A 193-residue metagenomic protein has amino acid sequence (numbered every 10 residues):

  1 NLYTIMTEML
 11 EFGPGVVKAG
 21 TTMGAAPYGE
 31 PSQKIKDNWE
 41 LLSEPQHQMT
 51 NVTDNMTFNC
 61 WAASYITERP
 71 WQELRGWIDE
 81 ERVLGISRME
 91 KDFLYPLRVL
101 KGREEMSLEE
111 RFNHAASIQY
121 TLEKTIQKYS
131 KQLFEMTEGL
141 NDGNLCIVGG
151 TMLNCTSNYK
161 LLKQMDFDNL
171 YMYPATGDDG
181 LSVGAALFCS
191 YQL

Functional and structural regions predicted by a protein language model:
N1-L193: Short acidic/glycine-rich loops and adjacent helix/strand connectors that line catalytic pockets where negatively
